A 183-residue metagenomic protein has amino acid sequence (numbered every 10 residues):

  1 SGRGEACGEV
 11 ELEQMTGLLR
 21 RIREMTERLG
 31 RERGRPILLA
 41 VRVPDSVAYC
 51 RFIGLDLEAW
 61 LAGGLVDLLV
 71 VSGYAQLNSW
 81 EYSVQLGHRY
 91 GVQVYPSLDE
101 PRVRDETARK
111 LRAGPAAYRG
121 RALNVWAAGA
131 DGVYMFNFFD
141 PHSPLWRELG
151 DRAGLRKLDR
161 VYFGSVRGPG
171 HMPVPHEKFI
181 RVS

Functional and structural regions predicted by a protein language model:
S1-S183: Glycan-processing catalytic domains of CAZymes
